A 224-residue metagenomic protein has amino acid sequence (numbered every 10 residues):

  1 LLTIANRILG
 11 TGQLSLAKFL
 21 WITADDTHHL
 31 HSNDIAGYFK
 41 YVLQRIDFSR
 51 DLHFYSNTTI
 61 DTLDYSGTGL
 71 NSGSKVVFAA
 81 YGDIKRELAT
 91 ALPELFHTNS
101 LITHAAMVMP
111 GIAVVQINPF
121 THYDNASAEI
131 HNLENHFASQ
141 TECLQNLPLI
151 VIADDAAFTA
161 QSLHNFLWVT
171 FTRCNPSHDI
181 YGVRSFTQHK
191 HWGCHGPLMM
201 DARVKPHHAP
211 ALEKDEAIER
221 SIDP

Functional and structural regions predicted by a protein language model:
L1-P224: Charged, compositionally biased interaction regions
